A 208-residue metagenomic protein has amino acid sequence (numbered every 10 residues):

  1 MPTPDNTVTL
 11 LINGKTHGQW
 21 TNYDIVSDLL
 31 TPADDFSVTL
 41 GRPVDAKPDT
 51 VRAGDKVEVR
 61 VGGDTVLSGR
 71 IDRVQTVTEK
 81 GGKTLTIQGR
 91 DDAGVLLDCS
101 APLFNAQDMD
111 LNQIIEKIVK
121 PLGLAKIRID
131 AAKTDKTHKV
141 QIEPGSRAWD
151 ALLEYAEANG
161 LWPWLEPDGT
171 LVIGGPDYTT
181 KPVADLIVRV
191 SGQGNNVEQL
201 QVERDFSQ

Functional and structural regions predicted by a protein language model:
M1-S100, G194-V197: Assembly/oligomerization scaffold segments
P2-T3, T84, D91-A93, R128-Q199 (+1 more regions): Short beta-strand-centered interaction patches in the first periplasmic/extracellular domains of large envelope
G18-Y23, D34, V59, A106-M109 (+3 more regions): Bulky hydrophobic/aromatic packing residues
I25, D35, V95-S100, I115-E143: N-terminal export/assembly leaders
L40, L67-I71, S100-F104, E116-L124 (+1 more regions): Short C-terminal domain-edge/linker segments immediately following a structured domain
T50, D64, G82, F104-N112 (+1 more regions): Solvent-exposed, acidic/flexible segments
D108-L124, P144-L153, E157, Q208: Polar, S/T/G-rich
